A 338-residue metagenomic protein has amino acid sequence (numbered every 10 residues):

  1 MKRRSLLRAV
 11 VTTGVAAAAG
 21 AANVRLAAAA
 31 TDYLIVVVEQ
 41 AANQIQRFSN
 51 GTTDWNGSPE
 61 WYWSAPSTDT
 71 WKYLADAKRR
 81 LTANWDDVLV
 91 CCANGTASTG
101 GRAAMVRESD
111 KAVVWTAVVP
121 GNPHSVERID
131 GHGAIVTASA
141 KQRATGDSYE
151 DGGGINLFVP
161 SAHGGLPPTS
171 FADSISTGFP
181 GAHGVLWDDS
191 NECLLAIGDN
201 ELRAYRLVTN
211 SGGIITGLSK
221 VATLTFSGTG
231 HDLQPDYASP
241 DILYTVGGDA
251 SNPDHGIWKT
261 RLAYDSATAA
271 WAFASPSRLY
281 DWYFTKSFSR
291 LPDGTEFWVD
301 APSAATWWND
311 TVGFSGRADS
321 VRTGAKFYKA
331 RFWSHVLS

Functional and structural regions predicted by a protein language model:
S5-L26: N-terminal export signals
Q40, A93-G95, S139-Q142, D199 (+1 more regions): Short loop/turn segments immediately following the C-termini of beta-strands
T52-T53, P160-G165, R206-I214, L262-T268: Short loop/turn segments immediately following beta-strands, especially the blade-tip and inter-blade linker loops
S64-D69, T116-V119, I175-F179, T223-S227: Surface loop/turn motifs at the tips and blade-to-blade linkers of beta-strand repeat domains
T70-L81, G121-R128, P180-G184, S227-P235 (+2 more regions): Repeated scaffold domains used in trafficking and secretory/extracellular systems, primarily beta-propellers
A83-N84, D130-G131, D189-S190, Y237-S239: Residue-level detector of Asp-centered blade-edge/turn motifs that repeat once per structural unit in beta-propeller
T96-G100, Q142-G153, P253: Short, solvent-exposed loop/turn segments at conserved positions within beta-propeller repeat blades
